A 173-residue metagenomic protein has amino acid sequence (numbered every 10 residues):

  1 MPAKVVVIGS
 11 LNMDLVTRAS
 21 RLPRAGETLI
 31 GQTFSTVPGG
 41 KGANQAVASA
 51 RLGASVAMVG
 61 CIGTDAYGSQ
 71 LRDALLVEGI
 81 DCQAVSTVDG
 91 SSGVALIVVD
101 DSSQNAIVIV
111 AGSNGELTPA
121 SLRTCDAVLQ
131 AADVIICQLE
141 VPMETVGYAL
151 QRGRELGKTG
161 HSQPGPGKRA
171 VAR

Functional and structural regions predicted by a protein language model:
M1-C61, A66-Q70, L76-V77: Glycine-rich phosphate/adenosyl-contacting loop at the front of the ribokinase-like
M1-L11, D73-T87, I97-R173: Ribokinase/PfkB-type carbohydrate-kinase core domain
G31-Q32, M58-C61, G93-V94, C137 (+1 more regions): Thr-Gly-centered strand-to-loop micro-motif
G39-G40, T87-G90: Conserved strand-loop elements at the edges of beta-sheets that form or border functional pockets
N44, D65-A66, S91, M143-E144 (+1 more regions): Short alpha-helical
L52, G90-G93: Short, basic and Ser/Thr-rich N-terminal targeting/leader segments
